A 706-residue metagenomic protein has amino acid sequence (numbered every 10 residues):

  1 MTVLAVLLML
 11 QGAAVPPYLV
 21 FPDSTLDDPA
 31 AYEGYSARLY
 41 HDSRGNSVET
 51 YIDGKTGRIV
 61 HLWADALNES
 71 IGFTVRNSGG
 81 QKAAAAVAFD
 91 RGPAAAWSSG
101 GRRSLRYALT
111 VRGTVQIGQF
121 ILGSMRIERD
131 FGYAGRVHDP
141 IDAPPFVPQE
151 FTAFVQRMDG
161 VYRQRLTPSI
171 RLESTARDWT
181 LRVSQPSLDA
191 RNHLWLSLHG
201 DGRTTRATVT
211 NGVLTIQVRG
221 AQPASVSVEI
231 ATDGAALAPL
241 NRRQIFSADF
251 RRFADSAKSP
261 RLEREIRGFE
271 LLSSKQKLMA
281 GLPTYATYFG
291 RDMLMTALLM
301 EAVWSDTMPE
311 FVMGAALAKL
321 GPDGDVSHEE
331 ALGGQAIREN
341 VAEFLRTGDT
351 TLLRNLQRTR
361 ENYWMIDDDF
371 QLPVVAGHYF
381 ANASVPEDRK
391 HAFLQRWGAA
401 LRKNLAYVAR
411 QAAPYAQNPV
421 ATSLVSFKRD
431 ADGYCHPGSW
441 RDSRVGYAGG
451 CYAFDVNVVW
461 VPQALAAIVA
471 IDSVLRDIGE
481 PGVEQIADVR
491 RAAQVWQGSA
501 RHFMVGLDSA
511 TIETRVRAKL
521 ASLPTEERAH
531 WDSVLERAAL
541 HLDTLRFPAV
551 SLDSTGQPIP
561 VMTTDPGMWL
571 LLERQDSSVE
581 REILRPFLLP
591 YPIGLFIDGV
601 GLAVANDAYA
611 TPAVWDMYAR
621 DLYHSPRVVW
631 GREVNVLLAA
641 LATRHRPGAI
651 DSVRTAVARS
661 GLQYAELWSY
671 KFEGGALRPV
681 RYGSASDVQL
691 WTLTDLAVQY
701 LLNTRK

Functional and structural regions predicted by a protein language model:
T2-L10, A14-E265, K275-L294, L298-E310 (+9 more regions): Terminal accessory carbohydrate-recognition/targeting modules of carbohydrate-active enzymes
L214-F253, V312, K390-A416, L572-L588: Long, acidic, intrinsically disordered low-complexity segments
F246-Y285, D325-T350, P414-C451, G498-V629 (+1 more regions): Extended glycan-interaction surfaces of carbohydrate-active proteins
A286-P419, V458, V628-R654, Q689-T704: Aromatic-rich carbohydrate-recognition surfaces in CAZymes
F289-R291, F454, M562: Short, surface-exposed loop/turn motifs at beta-strand boundaries within globular domains
S305-K319, V385-A412, V474-A539, V579-L595 (+1 more regions): Extended, well-ordered alpha-helical scaffold segments
A376-Y379, W460-R476, P566-E580, V636-H645: Extended, well-ordered alpha-helical segments in internal regulatory regions
L394-H436, A448-R476, Q485, V489-A493: Aromatic- and glycine-enriched pocket-lining scaffold segments that form the walls of small-molecule binding clefts
